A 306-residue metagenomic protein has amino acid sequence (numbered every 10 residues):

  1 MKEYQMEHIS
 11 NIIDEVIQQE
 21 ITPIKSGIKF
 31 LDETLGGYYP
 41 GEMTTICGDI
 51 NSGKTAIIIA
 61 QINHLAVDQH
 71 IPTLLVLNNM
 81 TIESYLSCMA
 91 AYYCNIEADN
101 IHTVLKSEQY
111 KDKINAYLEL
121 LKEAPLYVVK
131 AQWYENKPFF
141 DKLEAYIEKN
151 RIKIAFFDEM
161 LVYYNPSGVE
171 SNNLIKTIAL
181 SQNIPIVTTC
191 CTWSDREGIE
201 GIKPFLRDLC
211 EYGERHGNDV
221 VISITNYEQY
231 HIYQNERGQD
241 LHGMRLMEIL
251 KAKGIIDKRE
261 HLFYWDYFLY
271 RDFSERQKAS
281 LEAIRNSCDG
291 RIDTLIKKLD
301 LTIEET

Functional and structural regions predicted by a protein language model:
K2-I96, E214-R215, I296: The Walker A/P-loop phosphate-binding site
K2-Q5, N136-A155, L180-Q182, D195-G217 (+1 more regions): C-terminal regions of RecA-like/P-loop NTPase motor modules
E33, Q69-R151, Y164, L262: Cytosolic-facing regulatory segments adjacent to core modules
P72, N183-P185, V220: Proline-centered loop/turn at the N-terminus of a beta-strand
N78, C191, N226: Cofactor-binding loop segments of dinucleotide-utilizing enzymes, especially the Rossmann-like FAD- and NAD(P)+-binding
I152-K176: Helical hairpin unit composed of two closely spaced alpha helices linked by a short loop
F156-F157, I184-C191: Structural recognition of the conserved hydrophobic beta-strand(s) that form the central parallel beta-sheet of P-loop
